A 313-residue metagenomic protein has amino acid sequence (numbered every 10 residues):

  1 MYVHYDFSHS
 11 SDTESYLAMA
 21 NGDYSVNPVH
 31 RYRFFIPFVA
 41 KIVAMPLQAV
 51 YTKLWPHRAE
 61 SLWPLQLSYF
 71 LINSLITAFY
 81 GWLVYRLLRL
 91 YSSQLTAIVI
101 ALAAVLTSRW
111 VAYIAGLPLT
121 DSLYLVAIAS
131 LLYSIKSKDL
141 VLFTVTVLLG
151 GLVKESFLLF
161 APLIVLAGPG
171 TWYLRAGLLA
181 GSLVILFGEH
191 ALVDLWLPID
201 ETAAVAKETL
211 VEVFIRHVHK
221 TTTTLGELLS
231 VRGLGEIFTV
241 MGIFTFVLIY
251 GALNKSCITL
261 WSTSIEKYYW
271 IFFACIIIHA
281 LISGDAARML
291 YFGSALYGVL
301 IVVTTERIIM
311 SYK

Functional and structural regions predicted by a protein language model:
N27-W63: Short hydrophobic/aromatic helix or loop-helix immediately within or flanking a transmembrane segment in polytopic
V50-W82: Loop-to-helix entry region of an early transmembrane alpha helix in multi-pass inner-membrane enzymes
T52, F79-T107, V126: Transmembrane-helix signature of polytopic, membrane-embedded enzymes that assemble or transfer cell-envelope glycans
L83, S122-L142, L296-L300: Specific aromatic-rich, kink-prone transmembrane helix
V99-I100, W110-A129, V153, M289-S294: Multi-pass, polyprenyl lipid-linked donor-dependent membrane glycosyltransferases
A129-L132, L140-E155, F160-L166, I277: Membrane-interface alpha helices of multi-pass inner-membrane proteins
P162, Y173-S256: Membrane-lumen/periplasm interface segments of specific transmembrane helices in polyprenyl phosphate-linked
E236-T263, F273-I276, Y297-T304: Hydrophobic, aromatic-rich transmembrane alpha-helices and their immediate juxtamembrane boundary segments
